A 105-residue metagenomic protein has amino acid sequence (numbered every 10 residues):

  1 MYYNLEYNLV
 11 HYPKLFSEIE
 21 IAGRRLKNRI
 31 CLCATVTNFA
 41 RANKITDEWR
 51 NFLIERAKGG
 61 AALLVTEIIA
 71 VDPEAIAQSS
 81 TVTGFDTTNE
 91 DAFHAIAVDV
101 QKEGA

Functional and structural regions predicted by a protein language model:
M1-A105: Flavin-dependent oxidoreductase catalytic cores
